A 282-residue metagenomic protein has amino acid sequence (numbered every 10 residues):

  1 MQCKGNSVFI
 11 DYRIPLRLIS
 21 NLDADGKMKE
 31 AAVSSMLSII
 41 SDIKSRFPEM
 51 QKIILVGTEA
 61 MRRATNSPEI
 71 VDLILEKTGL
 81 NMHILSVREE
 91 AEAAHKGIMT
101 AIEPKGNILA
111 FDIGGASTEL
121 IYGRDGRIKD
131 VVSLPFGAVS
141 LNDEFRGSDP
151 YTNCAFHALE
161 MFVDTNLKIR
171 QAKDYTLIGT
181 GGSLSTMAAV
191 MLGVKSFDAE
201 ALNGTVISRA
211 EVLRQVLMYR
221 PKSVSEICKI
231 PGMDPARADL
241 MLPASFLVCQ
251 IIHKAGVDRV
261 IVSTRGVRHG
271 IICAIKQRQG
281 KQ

Functional and structural regions predicted by a protein language model:
M1-R13: Early-domain small/polar-rich strand-loop-helix modules and first-structured segments of the mature chain
C3-K4, I19-K44, E49-M50, A60-V71 (+3 more regions): Helical "lid/coupling" subdomains associated with nucleotide-phosphate turnover
G115-Y122: Acidic, divalent-metal-coordinating active-site segment for phosphoryl/phosphodiester hydrolysis, typified by short
